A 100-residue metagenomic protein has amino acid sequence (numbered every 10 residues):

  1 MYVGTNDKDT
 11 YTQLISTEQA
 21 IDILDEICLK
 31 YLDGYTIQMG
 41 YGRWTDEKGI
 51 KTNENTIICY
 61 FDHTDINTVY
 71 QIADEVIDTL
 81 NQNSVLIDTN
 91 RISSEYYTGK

Functional and structural regions predicted by a protein language model:
M1-K100: Positively charged, small/polar-rich N-terminal and surface patches that mediate targeting and assembly and bind
